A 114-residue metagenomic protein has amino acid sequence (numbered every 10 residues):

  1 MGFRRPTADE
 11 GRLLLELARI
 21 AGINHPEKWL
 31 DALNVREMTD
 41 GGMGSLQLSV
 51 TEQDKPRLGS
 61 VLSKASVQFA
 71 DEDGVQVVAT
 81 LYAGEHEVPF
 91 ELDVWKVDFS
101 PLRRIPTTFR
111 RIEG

Functional and structural regions predicted by a protein language model:
M1-V67, R103-G114: N-terminal domain-onset segments
D71-G114: Short, compact, well-ordered microdomains
